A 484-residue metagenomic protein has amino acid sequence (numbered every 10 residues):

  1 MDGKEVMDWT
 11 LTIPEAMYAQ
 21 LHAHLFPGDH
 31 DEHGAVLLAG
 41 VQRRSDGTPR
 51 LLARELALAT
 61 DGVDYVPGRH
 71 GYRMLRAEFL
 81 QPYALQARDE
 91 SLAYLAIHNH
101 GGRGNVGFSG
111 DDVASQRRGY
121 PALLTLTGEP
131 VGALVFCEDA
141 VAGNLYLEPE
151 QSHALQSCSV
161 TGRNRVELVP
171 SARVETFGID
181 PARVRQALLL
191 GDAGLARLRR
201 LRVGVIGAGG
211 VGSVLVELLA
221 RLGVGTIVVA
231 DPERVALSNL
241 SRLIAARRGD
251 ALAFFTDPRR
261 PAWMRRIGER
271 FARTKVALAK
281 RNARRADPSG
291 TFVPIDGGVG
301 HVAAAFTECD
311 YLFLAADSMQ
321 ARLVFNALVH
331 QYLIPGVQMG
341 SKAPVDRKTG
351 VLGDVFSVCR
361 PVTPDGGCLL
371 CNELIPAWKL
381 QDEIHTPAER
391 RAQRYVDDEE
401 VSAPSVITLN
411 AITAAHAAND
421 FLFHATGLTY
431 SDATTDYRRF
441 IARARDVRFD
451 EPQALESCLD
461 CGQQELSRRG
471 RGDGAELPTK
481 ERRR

Functional and structural regions predicted by a protein language model:
M1-A93, G101-E167: Conserved beta-strand-loop surface patch within small alpha/beta domains used for substrate/adaptor or ligand engagement
I97, G132-L134, V228-A230, V293-I295 (+2 more regions): Hydrophobic/aromatic beta-strand patches that form the interior of the parallel beta-sheet core in alpha/beta enzyme
T127, A140-P149, L168-E175, G194-R197 (+2 more regions): Glycine-rich phosphate/adenylate-binding loop
C158-A187: Non-catalytic propeptide/linker segments at domain boundaries
G191-A236: Glycine-rich adenosine-cofactor-binding loop
T226-D287: Glycine-rich phosphate-binding loop and adjoining beta1-alpha1-beta2 segment of Rossmann-like nucleotide-binding folds
R260, F271-Y311, A316-R322: A structured beta-alpha segment of the ubiquitous adenosine-cofactor-binding alpha/beta core
